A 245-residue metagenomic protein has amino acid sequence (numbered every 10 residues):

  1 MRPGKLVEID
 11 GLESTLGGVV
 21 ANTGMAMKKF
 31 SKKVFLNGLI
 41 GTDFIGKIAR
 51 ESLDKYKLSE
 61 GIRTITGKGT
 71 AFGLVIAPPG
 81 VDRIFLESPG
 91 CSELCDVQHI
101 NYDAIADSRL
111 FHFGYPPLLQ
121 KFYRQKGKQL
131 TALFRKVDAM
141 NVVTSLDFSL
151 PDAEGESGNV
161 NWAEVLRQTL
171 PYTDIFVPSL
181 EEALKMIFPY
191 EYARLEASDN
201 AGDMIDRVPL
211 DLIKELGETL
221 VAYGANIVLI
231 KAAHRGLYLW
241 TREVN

Functional and structural regions predicted by a protein language model:
M1-N37, F44-K55: Glycine-rich phosphate/adenosyl-contacting loop at the front of the ribokinase-like
L12, L39, R50-I65, V75-N245: Ribokinase/PfkB-type carbohydrate-kinase core domain
V20, A71-G73, G236: Glycine-centered small-residue hotspots that permit tight backbone geometry or close packing
F30, K68-A71, A233: Short, basic and Ser/Thr-rich N-terminal targeting/leader segments
D43-F44, G69: Short alpha-helical
